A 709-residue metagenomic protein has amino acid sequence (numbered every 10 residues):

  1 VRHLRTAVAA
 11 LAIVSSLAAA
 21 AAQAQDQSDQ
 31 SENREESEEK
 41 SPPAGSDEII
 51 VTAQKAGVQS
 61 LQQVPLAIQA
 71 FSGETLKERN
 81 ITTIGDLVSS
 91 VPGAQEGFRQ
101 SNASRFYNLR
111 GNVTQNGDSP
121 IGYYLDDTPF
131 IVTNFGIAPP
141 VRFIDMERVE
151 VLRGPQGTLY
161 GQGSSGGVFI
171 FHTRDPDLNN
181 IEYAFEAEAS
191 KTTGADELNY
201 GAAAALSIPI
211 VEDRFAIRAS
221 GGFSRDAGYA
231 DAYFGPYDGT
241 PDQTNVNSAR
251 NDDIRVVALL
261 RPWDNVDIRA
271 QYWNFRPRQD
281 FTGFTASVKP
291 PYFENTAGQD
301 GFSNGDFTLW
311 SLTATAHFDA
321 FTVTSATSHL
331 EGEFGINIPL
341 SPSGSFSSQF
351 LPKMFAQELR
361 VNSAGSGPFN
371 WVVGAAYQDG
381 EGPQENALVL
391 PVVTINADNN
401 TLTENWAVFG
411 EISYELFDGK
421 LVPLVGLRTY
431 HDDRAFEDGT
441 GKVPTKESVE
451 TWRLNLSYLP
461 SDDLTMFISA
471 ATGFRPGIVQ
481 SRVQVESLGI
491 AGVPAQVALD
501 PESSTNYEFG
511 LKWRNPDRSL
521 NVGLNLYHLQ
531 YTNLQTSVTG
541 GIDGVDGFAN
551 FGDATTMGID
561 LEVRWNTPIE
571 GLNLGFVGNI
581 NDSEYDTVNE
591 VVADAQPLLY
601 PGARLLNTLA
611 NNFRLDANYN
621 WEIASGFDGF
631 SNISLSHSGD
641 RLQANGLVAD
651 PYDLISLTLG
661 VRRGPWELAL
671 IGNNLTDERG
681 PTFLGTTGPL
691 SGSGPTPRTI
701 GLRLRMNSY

Functional and structural regions predicted by a protein language model:
V1-V91, S207, D264, I268 (+5 more regions): N-terminal Sec signal peptide and the immediately downstream disordered periplasmic leader that contains the TonB box
V58, G85, S89-T128: Extracytoplasmic beta-strand/coil segments of soluble accessory domains associated with Gram-negative outer-membrane
I84-L87, F106-G111, Y124-D126, P139 (+2 more regions): N-terminal periplasmic accessory domains that precede and gate Gram-negative outer-membrane beta-barrel machines
D126-P155, A204: Short acidic/polar hinge/loop motifs at secondary-structure boundaries that mediate gating or recognition
G194-Q279, T308, V361-Y377, L402-D418 (+2 more regions): Transmembrane beta-barrel wall of Gram-negative outer-membrane proteins
A203, T313-I338, M466-A471, A498-I559 (+4 more regions): Membrane-embedded beta-barrel scaffold of Gram-negative outer-membrane proteins
N370-V372, P423, G523, H528-Q530 (+2 more regions): Gram-negative outer-membrane beta-barrel transporters
P568-E570, H637-L642, G660-Y709: C-terminal beta-signal and adjacent terminal beta-strands/loops of Gram-negative outer-membrane beta-barrel proteins
